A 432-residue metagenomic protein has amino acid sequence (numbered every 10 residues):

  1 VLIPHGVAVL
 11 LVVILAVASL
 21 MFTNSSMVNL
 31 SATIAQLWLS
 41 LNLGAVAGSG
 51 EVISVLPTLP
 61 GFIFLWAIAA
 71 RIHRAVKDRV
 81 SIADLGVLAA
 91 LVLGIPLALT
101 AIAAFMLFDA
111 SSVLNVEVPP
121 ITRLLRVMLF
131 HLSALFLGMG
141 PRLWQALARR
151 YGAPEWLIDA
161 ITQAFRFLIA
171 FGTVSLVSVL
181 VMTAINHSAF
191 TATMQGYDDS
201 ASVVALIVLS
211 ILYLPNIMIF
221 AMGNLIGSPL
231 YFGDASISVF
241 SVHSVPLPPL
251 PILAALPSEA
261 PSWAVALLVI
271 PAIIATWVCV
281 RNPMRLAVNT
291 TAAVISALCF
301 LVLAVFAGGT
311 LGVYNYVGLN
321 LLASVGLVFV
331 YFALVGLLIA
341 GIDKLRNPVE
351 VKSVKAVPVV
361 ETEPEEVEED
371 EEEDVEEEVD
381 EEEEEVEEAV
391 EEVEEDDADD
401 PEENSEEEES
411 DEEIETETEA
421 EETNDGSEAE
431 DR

Functional and structural regions predicted by a protein language model:
V1-M182, Q195-G196, S200, I342 (+1 more regions): N-terminal membrane-targeting/anchoring modules of bacterial envelope and secretion proteins
L2-W66, M106-S111, D199-L267, F306-G326 (+3 more regions): Long, glycine/tryptophan/cysteine-rich extracytoplasmic
V13, G172, L176-L180, A221 (+3 more regions): Hydrophobic alpha-helical segments of membrane proteins
V87, L91-R149, A184, S188 (+6 more regions): Alpha-helical transmembrane segments of multi-pass integral membrane proteins, characterized by long hydrophobic
F165-S178, T193, Y197-I207, S236-F240 (+2 more regions): Extracytoplasmic/cell-surface-exposed regions of Actinobacterial cell-envelope-associated and secreted proteins
A170-V179, T183-F190, I207-N224: Membrane-embedded hairpin module used as a gating/binding unit in multi-pass transport and secretion proteins
P251-T290: Extended, compositionally biased non-globular segments
V349-R432: Acidic/Ser-Thr/Pro-Gly-rich, low-complexity N-terminal segments of Actinobacterial cell-envelope proteins
